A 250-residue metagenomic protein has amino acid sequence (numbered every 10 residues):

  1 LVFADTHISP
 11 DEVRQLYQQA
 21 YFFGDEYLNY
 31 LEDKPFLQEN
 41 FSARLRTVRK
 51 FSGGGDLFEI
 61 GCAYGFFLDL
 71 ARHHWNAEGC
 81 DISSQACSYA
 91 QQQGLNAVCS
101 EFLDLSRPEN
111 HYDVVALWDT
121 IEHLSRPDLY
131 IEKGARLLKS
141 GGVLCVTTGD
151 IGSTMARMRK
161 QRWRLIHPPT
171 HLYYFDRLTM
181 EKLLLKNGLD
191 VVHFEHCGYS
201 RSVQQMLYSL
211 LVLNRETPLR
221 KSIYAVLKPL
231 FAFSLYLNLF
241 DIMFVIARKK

Functional and structural regions predicted by a protein language model:
L1-W118, D128-K133, E195-C197, Y208-V212 (+3 more regions): Conserved N-terminal segment of class I S-adenosyl-L-methionine
G55, G141-G142: Surface-exposed loop/turn positions
E59, A63, S140, T147: Short glycine/serine/threonine-biased micro-segments
R72-H74, Q92, K139, K186-L189: Short, well-ordered coil/turn elements that cap or connect secondary structure elements
D119, H123: A short His-aromatic
S125-G134, V143-K249: S-adenosyl-L-methionine-dependent methyltransferase catalytic module, highlighting the catalytic core
